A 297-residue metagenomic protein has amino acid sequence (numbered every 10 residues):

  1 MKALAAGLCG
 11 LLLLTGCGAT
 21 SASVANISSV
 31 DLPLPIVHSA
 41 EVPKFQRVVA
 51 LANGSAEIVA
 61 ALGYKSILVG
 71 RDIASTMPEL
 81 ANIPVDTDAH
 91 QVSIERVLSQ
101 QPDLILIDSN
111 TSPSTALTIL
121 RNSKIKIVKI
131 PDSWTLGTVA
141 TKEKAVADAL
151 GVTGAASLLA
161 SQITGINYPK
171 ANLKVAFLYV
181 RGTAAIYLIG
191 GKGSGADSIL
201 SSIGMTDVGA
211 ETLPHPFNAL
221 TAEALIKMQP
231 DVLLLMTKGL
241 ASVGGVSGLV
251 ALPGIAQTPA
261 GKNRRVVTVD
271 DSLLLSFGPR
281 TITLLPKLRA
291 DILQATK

Functional and structural regions predicted by a protein language model:
K2-A56, V152-V180, Q229, A290-K297: Bacterial Sec-exported substrate-binding components of ABC uptake systems
D31-P35, V85-E95, T212-T221: Short helix-initiation/N-cap motifs at beta->coil->alpha
R47-Q100, L104-N110: A short, structured surface patch at a secondary-structure boundary
A52, S109-N110, D132, Y179 (+3 more regions): Short secondary-structure boundary segments
D72, K192-F217, T268: His/Asp/Glu-enriched short active-site or ligand-binding loop at hydrolase and phosphoryl-transfer sites
S93-I107, I125, T221-L235: Proline-aspartate-enriched helix->loop->beta-strand connector
S114-T115, V128-V146, K174-S198, A241-G244: Extracytoplasmic ligand-binding site segments that recognize negatively charged/polar headgroups
G137-L150, S157, S161, V232 (+1 more regions): Structured C-terminal subdomain patch of bacterial secreted/periplasmic proteins
